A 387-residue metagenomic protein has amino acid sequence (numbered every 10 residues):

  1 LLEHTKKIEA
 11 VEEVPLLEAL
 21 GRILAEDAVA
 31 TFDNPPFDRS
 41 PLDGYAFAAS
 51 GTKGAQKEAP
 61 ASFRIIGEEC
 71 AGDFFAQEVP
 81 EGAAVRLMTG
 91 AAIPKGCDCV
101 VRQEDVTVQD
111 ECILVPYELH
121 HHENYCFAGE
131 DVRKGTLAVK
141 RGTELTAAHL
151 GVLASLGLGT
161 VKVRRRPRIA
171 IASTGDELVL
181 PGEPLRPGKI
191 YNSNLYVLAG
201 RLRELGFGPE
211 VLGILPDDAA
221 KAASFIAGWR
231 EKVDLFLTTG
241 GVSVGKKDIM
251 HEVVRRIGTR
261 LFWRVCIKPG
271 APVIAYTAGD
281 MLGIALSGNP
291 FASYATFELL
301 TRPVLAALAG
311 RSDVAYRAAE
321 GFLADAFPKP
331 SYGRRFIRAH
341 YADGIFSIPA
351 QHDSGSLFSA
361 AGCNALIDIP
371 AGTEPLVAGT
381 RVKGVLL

Functional and structural regions predicted by a protein language model:
L1-Q56, L145: Intrinsically disordered, low-complexity, positively charged segments
L2-E9, D27, I93, T136-T143 (+10 more regions): Structural signal for hydrophobic packing residues in well-ordered secondary-structure cores of soluble enzyme domains
V11-E18, L42, P60, V101 (+19 more regions): Conserved active-site and cofactor/substrate-binding residues in soluble primary-metabolism enzymes
E12-G21, E26, R39, G72 (+2 more regions): Flexible glycine/proline-rich
D38-S40, A55-E58, A76-P80, I93-P94 (+13 more regions): Solvent-exposed alpha-helices and their adjacent loops that cap or buttress functional pockets in soluble metabolic
Y45-V211, F346, A350, L366: Short, glycine/charged-enriched hinge/interface segments at domain edges or termini
G159-L286, P290-T296: Helix-rich terminal scaffold detector
